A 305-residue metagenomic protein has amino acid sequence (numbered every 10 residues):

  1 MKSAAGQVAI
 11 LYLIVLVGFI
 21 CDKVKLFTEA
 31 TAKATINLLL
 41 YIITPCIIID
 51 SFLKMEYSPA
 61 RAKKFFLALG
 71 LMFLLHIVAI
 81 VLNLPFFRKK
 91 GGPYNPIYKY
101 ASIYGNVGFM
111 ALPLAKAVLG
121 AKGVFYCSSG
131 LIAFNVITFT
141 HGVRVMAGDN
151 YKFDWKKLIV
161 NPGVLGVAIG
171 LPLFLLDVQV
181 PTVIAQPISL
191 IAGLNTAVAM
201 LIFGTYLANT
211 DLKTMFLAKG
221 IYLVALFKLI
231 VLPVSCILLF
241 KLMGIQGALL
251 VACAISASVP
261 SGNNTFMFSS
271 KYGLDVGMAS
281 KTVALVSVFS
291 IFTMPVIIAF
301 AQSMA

Functional and structural regions predicted by a protein language model:
M1-A305: Alpha-helical transmembrane segments of multi-pass small-molecule/ion transporters
